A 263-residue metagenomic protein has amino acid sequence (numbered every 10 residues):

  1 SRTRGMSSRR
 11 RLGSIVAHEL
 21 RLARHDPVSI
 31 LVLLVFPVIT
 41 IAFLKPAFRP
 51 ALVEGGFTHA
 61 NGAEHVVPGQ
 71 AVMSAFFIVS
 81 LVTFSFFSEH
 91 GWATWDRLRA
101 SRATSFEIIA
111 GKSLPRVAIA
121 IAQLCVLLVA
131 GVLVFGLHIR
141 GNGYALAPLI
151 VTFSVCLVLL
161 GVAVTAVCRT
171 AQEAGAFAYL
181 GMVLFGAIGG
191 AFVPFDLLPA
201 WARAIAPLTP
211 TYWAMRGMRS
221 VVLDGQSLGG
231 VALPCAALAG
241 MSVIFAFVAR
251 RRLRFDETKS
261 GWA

Functional and structural regions predicted by a protein language model:
T3-D96, S105-C125, F135-A147, V167 (+2 more regions): Transmembrane helix-boundary elements of multi-pass transport/secretion proteins, especially ABC-type permease modules
R10-A17, P194-C235: Short hydrophobic, aromatic-rich alpha-helical segments embedded in or entering the lipid bilayer of multi-pass
V35, A42-L52, C168-L208, Y212: Transmembrane helix segments
I39, A122, V126, C156 (+4 more regions): Residue-level signal for transmembrane alpha-helical positions in Major Facilitator Superfamily
V67-P68, A147-L157, Y179-A187: Small-residue-enriched core segments of transmembrane alpha-helices in multipass membrane transport and channel
L157-T170: Transmembrane-helix boundary motif in ABC transporter permease subunits
